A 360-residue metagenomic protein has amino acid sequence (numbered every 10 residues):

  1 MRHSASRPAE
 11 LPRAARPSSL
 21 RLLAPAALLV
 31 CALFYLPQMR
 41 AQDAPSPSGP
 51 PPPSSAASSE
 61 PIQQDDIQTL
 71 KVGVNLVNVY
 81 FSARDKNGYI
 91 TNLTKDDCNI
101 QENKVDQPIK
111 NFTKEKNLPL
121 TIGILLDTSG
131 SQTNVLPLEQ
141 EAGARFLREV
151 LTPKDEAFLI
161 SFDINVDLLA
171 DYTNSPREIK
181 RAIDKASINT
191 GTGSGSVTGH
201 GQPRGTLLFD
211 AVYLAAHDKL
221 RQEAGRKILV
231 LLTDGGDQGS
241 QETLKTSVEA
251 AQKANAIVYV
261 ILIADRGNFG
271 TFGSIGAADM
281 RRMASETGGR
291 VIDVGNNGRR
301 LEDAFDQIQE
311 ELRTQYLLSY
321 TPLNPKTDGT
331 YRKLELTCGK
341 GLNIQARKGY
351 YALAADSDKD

Functional and structural regions predicted by a protein language model:
M1-L20: N-terminal secretory signal peptides that target proteins for export/translocation
R2-S4, R21, A32, V79 (+2 more regions): Generic secretory/membrane-interface signal
L23-Y35: Bacterial N-terminal signal peptides
Y35-A41: Sec/Tat signal peptide C-region and signal peptidase I cleavage site
A41-D360: Scaffold/interface architecture of coatomer-like assemblies
